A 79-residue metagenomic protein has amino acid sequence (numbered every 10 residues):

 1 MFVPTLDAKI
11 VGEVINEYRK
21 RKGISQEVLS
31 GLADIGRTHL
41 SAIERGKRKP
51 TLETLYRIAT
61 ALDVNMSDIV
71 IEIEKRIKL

Functional and structural regions predicted by a protein language model:
M1-R21: A short, Lys/Arg-rich alpha-helix, primarily the initiator
F2-P4, D68-L79: Short, charged recognition helix plus adjacent turn of helix-turn-helix-like nucleic-acid-binding domains
I15, Q26, R37, L52-L55: Helix-turn-helix DNA-binding elements, focusing on the entry/boundary residues of the two helices that contact DNA
R19, S30, A59: The alpha-helix within a helix-turn-helix
K20, D34, R45-K47, E74: Residue-level detection of the helix-turn-helix DNA-binding "recognition helix"
G23-A42: Short alpha-helical DNA-recognition segment
E53-D68: DNA major-groove recognition helix of helix-turn-helix/homeodomain DNA-binding modules
